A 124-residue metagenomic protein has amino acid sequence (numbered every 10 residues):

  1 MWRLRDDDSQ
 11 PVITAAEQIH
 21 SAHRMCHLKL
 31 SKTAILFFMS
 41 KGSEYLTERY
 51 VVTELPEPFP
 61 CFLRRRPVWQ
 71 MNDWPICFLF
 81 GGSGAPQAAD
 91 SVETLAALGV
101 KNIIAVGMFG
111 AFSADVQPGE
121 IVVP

Functional and structural regions predicted by a protein language model:
M1-I104, F109-P124: Accessory terminal and edge-of-domain segments that mediate assembly/interaction and cofactor placement around
